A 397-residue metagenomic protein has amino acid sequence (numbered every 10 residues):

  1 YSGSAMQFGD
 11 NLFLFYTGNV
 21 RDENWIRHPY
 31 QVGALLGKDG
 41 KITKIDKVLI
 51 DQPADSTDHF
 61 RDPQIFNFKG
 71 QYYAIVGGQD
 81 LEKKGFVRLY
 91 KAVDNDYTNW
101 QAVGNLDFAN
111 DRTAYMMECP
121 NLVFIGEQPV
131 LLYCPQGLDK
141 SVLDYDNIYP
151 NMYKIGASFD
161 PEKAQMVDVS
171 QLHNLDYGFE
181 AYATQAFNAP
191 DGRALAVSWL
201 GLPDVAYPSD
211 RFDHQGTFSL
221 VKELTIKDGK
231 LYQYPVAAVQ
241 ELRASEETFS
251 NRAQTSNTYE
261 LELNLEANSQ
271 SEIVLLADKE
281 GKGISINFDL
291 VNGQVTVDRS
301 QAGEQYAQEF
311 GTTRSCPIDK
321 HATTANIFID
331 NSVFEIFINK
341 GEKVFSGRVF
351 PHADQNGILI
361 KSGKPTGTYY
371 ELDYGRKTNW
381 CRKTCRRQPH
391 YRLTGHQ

Functional and structural regions predicted by a protein language model:
Y1-D62, N67-T113, G126-Y177, L200-E246 (+2 more regions): Beta-rich carbohydrate-recognition and catalytic domains
M152-C385, P389: Beta-rich accessory regions
Q388-Y391, H396-Q397: Low-complexity, intrinsically disordered or signal/transmembrane-proximal segments
